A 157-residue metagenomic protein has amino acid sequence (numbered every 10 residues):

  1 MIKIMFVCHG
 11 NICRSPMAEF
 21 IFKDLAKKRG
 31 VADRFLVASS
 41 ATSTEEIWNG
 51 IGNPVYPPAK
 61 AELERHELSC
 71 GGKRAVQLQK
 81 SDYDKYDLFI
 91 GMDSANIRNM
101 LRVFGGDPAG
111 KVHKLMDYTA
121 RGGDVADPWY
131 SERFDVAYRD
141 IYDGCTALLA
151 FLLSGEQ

Functional and structural regions predicted by a protein language model:
M1-Q157: Short polar/charged helix/loop
